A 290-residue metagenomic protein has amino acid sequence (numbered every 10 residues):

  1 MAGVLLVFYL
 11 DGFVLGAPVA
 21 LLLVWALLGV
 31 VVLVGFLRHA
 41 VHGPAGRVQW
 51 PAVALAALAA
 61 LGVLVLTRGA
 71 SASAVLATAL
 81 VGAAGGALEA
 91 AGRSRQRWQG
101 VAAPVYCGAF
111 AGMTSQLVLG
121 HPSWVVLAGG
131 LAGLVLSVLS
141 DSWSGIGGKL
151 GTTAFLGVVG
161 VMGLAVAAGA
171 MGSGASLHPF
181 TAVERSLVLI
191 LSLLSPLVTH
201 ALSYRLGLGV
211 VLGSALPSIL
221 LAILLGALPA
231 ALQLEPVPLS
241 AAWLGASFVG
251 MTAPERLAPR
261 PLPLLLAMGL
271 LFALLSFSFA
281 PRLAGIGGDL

Functional and structural regions predicted by a protein language model:
M1-V34, P44-A57, A72-A79, G86-A170 (+3 more regions): C-terminal transmembrane helix-loop-helix hairpin of multi-pass membrane proteins
L37-A40: Non-catalytic propeptide/linker segments at domain boundaries
L61, V65-R68: N-terminal, Lys/Arg-enriched amphipathic/low-complexity engagement segments that precede the first folded domain
